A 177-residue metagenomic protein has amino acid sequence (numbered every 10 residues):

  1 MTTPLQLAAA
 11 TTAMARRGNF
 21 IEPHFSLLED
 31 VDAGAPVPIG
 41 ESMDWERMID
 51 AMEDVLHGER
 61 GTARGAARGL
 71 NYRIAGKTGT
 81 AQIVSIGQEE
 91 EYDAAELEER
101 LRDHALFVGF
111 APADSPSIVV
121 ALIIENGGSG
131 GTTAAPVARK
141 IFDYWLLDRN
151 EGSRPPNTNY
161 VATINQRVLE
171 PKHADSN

Functional and structural regions predicted by a protein language model:
M1-P36, M43, M52, L56-G152: Active-site beta-strand/loop architecture of penicillin-binding DD-peptidases
D30-S42, A162-P171: Short, mixed-charge aromatic SLiMs
D148-N177: Gram-negative outer-membrane assembly/targeting C-terminal domains
